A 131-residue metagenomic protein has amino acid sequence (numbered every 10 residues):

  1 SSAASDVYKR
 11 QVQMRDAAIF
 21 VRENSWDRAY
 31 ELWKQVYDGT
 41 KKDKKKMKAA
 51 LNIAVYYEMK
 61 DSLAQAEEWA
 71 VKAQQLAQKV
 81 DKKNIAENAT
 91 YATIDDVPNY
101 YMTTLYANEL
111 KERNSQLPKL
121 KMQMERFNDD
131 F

Functional and structural regions predicted by a protein language model:
A4-Y8: Short, small-residue-biased leader/transition segments that mark boundaries at the very start of proteins
K9-K42: Alpha-helical segment of the N-proximal tetratricopeptide repeat
E58-E68, Y91-F131: Alpha-helical linker/edge segments of TPR/alpha-solenoid repeat scaffolds and analogous pre-/post-domain helices
A66-K82: TPR/TPR-like (Sel1-like) alpha-helical repeat modules
